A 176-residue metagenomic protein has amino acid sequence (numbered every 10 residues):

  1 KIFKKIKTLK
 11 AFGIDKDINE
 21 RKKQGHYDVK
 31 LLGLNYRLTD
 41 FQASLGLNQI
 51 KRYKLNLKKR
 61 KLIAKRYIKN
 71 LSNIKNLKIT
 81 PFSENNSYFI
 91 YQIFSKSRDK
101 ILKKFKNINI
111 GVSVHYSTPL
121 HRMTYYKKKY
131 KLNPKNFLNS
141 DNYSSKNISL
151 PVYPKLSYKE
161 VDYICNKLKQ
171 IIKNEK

Functional and structural regions predicted by a protein language model:
I2-K176: PLP-dependent aminotransferase class I/II
